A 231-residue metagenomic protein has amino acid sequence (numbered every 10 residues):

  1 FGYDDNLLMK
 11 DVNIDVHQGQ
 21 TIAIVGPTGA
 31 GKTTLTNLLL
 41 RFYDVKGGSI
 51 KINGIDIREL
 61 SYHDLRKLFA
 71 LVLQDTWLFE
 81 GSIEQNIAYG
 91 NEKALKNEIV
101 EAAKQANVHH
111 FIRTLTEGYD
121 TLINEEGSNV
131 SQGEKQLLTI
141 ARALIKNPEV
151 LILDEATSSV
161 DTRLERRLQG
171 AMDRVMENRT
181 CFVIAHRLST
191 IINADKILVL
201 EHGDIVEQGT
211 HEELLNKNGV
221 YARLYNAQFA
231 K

Functional and structural regions predicted by a protein language model:
F1-K231: ABC-type nucleotide-binding domain
